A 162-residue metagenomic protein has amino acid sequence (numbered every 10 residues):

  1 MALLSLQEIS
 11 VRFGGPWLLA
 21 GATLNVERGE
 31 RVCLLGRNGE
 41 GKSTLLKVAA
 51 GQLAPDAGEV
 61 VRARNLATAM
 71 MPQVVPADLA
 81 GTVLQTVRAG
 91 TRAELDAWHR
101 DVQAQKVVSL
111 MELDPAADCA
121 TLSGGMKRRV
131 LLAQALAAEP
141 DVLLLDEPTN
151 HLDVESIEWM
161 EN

Functional and structural regions predicted by a protein language model:
M1-N162: ABC ATP-binding cassette signature C-motif
